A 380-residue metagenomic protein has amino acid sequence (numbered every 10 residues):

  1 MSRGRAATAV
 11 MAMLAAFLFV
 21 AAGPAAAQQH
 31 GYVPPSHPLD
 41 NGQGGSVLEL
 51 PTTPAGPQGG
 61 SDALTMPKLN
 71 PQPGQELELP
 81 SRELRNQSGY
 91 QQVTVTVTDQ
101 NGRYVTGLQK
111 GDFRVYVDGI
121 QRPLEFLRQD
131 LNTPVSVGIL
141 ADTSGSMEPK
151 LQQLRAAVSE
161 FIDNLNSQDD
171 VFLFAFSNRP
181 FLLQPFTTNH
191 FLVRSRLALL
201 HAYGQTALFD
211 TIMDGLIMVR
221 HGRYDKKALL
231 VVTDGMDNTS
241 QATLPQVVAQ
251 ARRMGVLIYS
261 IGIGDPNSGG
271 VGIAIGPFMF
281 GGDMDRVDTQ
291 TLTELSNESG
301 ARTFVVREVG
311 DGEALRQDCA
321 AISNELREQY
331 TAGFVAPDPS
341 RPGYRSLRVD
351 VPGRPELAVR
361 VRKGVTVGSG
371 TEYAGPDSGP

Functional and structural regions predicted by a protein language model:
M1, A22-A26: Generic low-polarity alpha-helical segments
M1-A7: N-terminal secretory signal peptides that target proteins for export/translocation
R5, V20-A22, L39, E49: Intrinsically disordered, low-complexity serine/threonine-rich segments
T8-V10, G42: Intrinsically disordered, low-complexity segments enriched in polar/charged small residues
V10-A21: Bacterial N-terminal signal peptides
A27-P380: Scaffold/interface architecture of coatomer-like assemblies
